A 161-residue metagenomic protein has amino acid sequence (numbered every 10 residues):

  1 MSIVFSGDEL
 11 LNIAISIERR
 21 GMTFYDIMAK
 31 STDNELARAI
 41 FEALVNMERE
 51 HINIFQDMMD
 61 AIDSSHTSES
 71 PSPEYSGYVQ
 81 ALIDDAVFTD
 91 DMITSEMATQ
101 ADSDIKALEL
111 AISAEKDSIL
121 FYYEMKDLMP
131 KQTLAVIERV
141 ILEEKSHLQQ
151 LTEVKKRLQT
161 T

Functional and structural regions predicted by a protein language model:
M1-T161: Non-heme di-metal
